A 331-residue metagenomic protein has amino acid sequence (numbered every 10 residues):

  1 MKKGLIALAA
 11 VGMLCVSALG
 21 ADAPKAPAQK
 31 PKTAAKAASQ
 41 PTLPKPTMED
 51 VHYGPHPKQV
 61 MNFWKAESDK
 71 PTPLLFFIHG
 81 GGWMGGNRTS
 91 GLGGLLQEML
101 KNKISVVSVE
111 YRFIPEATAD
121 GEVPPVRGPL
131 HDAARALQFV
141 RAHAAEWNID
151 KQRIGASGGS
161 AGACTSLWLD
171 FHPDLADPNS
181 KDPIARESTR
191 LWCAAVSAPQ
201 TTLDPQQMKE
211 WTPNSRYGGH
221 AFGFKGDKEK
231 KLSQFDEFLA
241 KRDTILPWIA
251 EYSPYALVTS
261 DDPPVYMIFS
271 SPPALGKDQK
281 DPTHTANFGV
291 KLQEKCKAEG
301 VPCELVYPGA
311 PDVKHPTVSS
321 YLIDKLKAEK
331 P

Functional and structural regions predicted by a protein language model:
Q29-D69, T259: N-terminal cap/lid segment of alpha/beta-hydrolase-fold proteins
Q40-K45, H56, L175, P205-L257 (+2 more regions): Mobile cap/lid helix-loop segments that gate and shape the active-site cleft of serine hydrolases
N62-W64, V265-K280, H284-P331: C-terminal catalytic histidine-bearing segment of alpha/beta-hydrolase fold enzymes
D69-T72, G80-T118, C164, A176-D177 (+1 more regions): Short substrate-entry loop that stabilizes the transition state in hydrolases
F77-G80, S108, F139, M267: Structural cue for short, hydrophobic secondary-structure segments
N87-R88, L95, V107-K151, D312-V313: Catalytic nucleophile-loop/oxyanion-hole region of alpha/beta-hydrolase and closely related hydrolase-like folds
R135-P213: Primarily recognizes the serine-hydrolase "nucleophile elbow" in alpha/beta-hydrolase and SGNH/GDSL folds
S180-P213, T244-Q279: The feature captures the conserved acid-bearing segment of alpha/beta-hydrolase catalytic domains
